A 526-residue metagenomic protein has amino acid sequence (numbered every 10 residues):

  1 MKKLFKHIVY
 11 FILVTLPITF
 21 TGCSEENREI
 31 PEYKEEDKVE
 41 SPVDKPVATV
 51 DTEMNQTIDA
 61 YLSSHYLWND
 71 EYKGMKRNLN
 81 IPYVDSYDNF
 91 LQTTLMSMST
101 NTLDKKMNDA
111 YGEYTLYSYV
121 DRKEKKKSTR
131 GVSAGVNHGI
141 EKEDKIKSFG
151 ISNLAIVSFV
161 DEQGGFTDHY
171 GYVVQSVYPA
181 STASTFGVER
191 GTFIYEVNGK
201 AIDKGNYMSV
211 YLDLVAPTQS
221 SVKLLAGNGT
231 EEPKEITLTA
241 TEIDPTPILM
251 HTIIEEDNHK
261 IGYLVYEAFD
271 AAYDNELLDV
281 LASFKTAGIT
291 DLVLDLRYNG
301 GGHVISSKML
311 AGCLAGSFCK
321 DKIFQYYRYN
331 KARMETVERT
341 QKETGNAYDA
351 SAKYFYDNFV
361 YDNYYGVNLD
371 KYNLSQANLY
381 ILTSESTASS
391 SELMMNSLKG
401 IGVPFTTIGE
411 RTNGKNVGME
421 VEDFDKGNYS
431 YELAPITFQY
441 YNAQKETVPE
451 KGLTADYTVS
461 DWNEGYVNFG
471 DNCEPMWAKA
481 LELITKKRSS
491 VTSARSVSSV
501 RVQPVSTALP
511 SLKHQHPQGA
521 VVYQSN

Functional and structural regions predicted by a protein language model:
M1-I12: Bacterial N-terminal signal peptides that target proteins for export
I8-Y10, D51, C473: Generic alpha-helix initiation/capping and coil-helix boundary signal
I18-G22: C-terminal motif of bacterial Sec signal peptides marking the signal peptidase cleavage site
S24-D291, G300, S306, G312-K322 (+1 more regions): Flexible, low-complexity junctional segments that flank or bridge functional domains
A272-D291, G300-N526: C-terminal "post-core" interaction segments
R297: Short strand-turn motif at the edge of the Rossmann-like AdoMet-binding core
